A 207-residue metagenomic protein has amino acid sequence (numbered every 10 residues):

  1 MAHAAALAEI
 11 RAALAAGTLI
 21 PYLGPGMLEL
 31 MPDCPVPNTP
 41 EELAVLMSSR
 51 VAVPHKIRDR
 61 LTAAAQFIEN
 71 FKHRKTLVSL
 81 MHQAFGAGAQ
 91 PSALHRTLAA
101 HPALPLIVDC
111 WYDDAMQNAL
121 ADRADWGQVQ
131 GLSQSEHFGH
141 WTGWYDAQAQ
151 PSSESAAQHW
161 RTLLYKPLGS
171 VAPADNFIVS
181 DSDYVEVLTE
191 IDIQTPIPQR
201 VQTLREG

Functional and structural regions predicted by a protein language model:
M1-G207: SIR2/sirtuin NAD+-dependent deacylase catalytic core
